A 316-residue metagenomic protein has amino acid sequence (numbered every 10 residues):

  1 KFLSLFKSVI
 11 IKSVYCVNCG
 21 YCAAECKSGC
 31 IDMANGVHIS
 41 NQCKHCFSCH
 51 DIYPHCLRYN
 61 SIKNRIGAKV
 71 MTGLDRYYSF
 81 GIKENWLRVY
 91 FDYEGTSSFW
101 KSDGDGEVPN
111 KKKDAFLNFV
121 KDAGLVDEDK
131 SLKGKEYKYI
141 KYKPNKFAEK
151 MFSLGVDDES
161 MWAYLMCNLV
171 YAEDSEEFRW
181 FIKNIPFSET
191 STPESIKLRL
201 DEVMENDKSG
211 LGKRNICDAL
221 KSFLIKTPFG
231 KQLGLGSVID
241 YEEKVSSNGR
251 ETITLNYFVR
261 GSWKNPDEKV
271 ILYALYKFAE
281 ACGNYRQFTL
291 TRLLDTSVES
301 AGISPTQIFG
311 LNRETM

Functional and structural regions predicted by a protein language model:
K1-A24: A broadly conserved sequence feature marking short terminus-proximal activation segments in nucleic acid-centric
Y21-H38, K44, S48-R65: Iron-sulfur cluster-binding cysteine motifs and their immediate structural context in ferredoxin-like electron-transfer
I31, L57-R58, K121-G134, I225-E251 (+1 more regions): A short, conserved structural fragment
H55, S262-M316: Extended, charged low-complexity segments that frequently continue into or abut oligomerization scaffolds
I62-S191: Short, amphipathic alpha-helical interface elements at domain boundaries that mediate macromolecular binding
Y90-G106, E176-C217, G283-T306: Short acidic, hydrophobic short linear motifs in intrinsically disordered regions
E107-D122, G210-L235, G302-M316: Short amphipathic alpha-helical interaction segments
S188-L255: Hydrophobic, aromatic-enriched interface-forming segments
